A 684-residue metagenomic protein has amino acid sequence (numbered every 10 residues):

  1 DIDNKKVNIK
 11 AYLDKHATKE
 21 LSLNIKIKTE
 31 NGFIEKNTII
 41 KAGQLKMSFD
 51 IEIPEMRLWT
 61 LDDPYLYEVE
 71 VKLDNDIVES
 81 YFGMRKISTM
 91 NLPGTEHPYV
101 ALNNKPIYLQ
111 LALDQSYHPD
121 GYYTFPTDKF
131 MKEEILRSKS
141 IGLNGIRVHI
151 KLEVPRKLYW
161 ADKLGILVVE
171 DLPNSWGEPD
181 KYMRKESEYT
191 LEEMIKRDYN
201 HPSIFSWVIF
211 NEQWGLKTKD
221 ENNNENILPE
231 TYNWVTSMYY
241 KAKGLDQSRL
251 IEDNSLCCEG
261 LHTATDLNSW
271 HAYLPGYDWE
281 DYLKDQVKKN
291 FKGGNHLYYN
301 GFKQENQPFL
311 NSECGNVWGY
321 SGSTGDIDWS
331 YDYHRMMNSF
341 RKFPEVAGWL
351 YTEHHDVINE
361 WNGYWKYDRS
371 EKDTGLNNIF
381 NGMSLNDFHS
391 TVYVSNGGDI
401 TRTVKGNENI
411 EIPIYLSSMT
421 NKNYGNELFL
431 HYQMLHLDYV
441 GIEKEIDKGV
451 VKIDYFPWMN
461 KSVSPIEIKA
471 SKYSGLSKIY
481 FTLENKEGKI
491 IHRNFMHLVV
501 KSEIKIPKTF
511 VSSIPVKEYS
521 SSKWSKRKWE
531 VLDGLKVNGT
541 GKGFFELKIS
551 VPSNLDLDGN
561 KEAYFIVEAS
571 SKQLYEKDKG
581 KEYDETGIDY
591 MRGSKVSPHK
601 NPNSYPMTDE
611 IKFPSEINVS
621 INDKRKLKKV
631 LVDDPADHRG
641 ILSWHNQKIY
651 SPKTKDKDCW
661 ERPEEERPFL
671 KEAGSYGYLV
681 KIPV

Functional and structural regions predicted by a protein language model:
D1-V148, T190, F205-S206, G244 (+13 more regions): Secreted/periplasmic carbohydrate-active enzymes, especially glycoside hydrolases
K5, F205-W207, T231-K243, L261-T265 (+1 more regions): Substrate-binding clefts and catalytic carboxylate motifs of secreted carbohydrate-active enzymes
E55-R57, W176, G322: Short amphipathic alpha-helical interaction patches enriched in hydrophobic/aromatic residues with interspersed Lys/Arg
Y65, D266, Q307, A347 (+2 more regions): Residue-level detector of short, conserved catalytic/binding motifs and their immediate flanks
K86-L267, L274, D454: Active-site mouth of glycoside hydrolases
P93, G121-T124, L158-W160, T218-D220 (+5 more regions): Short, solvent-exposed loop/turn and secondary-structure capping segments
Y277-K284, H645-K653: Flexible internal linker/loop segments at domain or repeat junctions
